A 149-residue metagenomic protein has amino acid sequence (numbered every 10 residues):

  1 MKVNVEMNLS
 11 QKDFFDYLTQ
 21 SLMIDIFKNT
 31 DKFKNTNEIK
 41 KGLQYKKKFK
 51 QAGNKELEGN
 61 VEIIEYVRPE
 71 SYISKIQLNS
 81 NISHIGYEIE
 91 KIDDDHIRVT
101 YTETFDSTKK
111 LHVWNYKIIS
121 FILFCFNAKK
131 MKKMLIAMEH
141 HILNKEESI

Functional and structural regions predicted by a protein language model:
M1-E6, Q44, E58, S71 (+2 more regions): Intrinsic-disorder/low-complexity, polar/charged segments enriched in Ser/Thr/Lys/Arg/Asp/Glu/Gln
M1-K41: Hydrophobic ligand-binding cavity/cleft-lining segments
N4-N8, E62, E88: Generic structural detector for well-ordered beta-strands
S10, F126-K130, M134: Short amphipathic alpha-helical segments
D13-L18, I63, S74, V99-Y101 (+1 more regions): Hydrophobic pocket/interface hotspot
D25, K47, S74, Y101-E103: Polar/charged side chains located within well-ordered beta-strands of beta-rich proteins
N35-S80, K133, A137-I149: Glycine-rich portal/gate segments that line the openings of hydrophobic small-molecule binding cavities
Q77-K129: Beta-strand/loop substructures that line and gate deep hydrophobic ligand-binding cavities in soluble
